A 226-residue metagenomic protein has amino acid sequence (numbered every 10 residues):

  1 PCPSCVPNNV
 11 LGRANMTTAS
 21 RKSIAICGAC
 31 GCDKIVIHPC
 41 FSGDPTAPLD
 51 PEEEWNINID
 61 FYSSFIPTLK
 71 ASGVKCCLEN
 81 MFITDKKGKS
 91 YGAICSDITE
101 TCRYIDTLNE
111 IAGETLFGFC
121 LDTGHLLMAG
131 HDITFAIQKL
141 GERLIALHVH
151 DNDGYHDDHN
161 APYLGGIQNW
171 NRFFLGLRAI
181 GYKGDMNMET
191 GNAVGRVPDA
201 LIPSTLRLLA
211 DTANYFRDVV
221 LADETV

Functional and structural regions predicted by a protein language model:
P1-D60, G191-A193: Structural motif corresponding to the early beta-alpha repeats
C2-S4, P39-G43, N80-T84, T123-H125 (+2 more regions): Active-site-proximal loop/turn and secondary-structure-junction residues that shape catalytic pockets, frequently
T17, R21-A25, G31-D33, L49 (+3 more regions): Histidine-acidic metal/acid-base catalytic patches
C40-P51, L78-A93, R196-V197: Active-site-proximal beta-alpha loop/turn segments in soluble metabolic enzymes
E54-I57, A93-D97: Short, contiguous, pocket-lining structural segments that sit at or immediately flank catalytic/ligand-binding sites
G73-C77: Conserved Rossmann-fold SDR core element
